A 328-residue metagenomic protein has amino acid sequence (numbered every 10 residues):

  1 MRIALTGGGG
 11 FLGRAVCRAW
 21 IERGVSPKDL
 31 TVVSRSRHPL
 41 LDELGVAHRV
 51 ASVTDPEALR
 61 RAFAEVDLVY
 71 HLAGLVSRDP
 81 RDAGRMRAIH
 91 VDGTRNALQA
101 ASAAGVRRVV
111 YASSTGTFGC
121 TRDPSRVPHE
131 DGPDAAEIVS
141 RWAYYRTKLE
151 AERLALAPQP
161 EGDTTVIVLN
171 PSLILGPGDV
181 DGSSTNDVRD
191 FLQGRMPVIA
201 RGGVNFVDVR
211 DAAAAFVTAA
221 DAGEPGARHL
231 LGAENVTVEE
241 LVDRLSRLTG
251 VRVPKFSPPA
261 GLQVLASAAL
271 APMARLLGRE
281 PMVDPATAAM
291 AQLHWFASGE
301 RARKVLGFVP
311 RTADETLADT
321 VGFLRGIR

Functional and structural regions predicted by a protein language model:
I3-V25: N-terminal Rossmann NAD(P)H-binding glycine-rich loop of SDR-like oxidoreductase domains
S36-D42, V46-D92, A100: NAD(P)H-binding glycine-rich loop region in Rossmannoid oxidoreductase-like domains and their noncatalytic homologs
I89-A143: Conserved Rossmann-fold NAD(P)-dependent oxidoreductase catalytic core, especially the SDR/UDP-sugar
N96, S183, A200-D221, A227: Substrate-positioning beta->alpha
F118-G119, T164-T185: Flexible, glycine-rich beta-alpha linker
A135-S140, R189-V207, D211: A conserved pocket-lining segment of Rossmann-fold NAD(P)-dependent short-chain dehydrogenase/reductase
V139-I167: Active-site Tyr-X1-5-Lys
A215-M282, G299, K304, A313-R328: Mid/C-terminal beta-alpha module of Rossmann-like enzyme folds, strongest in SDR-family dehydrogenases/epimerases
